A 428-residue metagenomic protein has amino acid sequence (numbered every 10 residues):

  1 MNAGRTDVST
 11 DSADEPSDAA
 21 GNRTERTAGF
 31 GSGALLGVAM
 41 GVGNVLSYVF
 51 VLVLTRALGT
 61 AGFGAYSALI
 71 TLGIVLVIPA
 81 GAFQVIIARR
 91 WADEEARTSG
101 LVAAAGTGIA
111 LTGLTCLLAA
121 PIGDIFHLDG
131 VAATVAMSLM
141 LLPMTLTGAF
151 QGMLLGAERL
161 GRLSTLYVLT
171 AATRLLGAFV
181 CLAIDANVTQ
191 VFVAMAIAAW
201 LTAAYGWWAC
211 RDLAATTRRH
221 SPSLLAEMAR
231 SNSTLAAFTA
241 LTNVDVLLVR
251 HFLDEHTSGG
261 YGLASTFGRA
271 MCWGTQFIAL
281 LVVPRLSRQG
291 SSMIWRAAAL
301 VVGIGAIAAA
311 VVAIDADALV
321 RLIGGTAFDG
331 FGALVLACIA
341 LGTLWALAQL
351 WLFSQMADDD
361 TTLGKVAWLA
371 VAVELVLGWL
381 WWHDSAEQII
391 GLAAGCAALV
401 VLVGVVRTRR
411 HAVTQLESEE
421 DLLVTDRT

Functional and structural regions predicted by a protein language model:
N2-E25, V135, G161-L166, V188-M195 (+2 more regions): Interhelical loop/hinge segments that connect adjacent transmembrane helices in multipass membrane
N2-S17, E25-P79, A229-F252, T425: Signature of the first transmembrane helix
F30-N44, L69, G73-I74, I78-G123 (+1 more regions): Membrane-water interface segments that mark the loop-to-transmembrane alpha-helix transition
S32-S47, L163, Y167-T170, R174 (+3 more regions): Transmembrane helical elements of multi-pass membrane transporters/channels
G33-G43, L139, L154-F179, W295-A299 (+2 more regions): Alpha-helical transmembrane segments of multi-pass membrane transporters/permeases
T60-A61, P121-M137, E255, I314-T343 (+1 more regions): Interfacial segments at transmembrane-helix termini and the short loops linking adjacent helices
R90-D93, M144-T165, R288, A340-A367: Membrane-interface junctions at transmembrane-helix termini in multi-pass inner-membrane proteins
T134-S138, S164-L213, A386-H411: Hydrophobic alpha-helical transmembrane segments
